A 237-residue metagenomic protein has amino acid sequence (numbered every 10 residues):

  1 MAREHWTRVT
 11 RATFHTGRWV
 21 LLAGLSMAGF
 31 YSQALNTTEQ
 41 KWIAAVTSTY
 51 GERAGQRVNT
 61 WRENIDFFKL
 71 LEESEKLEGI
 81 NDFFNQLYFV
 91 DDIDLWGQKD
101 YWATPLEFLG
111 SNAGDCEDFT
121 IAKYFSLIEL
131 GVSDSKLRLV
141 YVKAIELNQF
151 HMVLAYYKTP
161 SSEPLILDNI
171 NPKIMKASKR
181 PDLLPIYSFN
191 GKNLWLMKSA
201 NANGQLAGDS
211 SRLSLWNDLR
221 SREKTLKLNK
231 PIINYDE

Functional and structural regions predicted by a protein language model:
M1-T13: N-terminal secretory signal peptides that target proteins for export/translocation
W6-V9, L22-G24, T159: Residue-level detector of alpha-helix boundary/anchor positions
F14-G17, A122: Residue-level micro-sites within transmembrane alpha helices that shape and flank functional polar/acidic positions
G17-A28: Bacterial N-terminal signal peptides
Y31-E237: A structural boundary/capping signal
